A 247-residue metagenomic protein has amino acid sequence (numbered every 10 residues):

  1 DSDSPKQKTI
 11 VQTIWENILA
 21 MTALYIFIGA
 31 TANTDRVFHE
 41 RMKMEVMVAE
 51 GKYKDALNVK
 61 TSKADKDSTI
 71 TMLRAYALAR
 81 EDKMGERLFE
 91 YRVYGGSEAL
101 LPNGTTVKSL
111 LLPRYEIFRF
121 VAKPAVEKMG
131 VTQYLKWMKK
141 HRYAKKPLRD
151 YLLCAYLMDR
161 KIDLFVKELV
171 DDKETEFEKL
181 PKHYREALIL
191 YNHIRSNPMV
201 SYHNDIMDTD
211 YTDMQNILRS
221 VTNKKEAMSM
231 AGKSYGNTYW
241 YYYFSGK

Functional and structural regions predicted by a protein language model:
D1-D3: Membrane-embedded alpha-helical segments of integral membrane proteins
K8-D35: Internal/C-terminal transmembrane anchor helices
A30-K167: Soluble catalytic regions of membrane-associated enzymes that act on cell-envelope and secretory-pathway components
I117-K247: Solvent-exposed soluble domains appended to multi-pass membrane proteins
